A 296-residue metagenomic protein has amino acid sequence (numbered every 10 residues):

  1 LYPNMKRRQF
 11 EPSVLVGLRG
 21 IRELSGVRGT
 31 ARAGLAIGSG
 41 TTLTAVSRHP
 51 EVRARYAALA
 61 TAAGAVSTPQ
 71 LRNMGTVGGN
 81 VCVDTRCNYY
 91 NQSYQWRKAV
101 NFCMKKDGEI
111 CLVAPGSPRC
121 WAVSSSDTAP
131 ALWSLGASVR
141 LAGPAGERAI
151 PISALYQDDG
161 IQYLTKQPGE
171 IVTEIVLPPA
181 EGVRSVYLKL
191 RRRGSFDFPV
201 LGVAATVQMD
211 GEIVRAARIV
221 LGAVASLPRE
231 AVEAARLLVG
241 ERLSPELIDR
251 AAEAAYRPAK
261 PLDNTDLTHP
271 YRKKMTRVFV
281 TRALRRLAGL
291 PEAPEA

Functional and structural regions predicted by a protein language model:
L1-A296: C-terminal structural segment of proteins
